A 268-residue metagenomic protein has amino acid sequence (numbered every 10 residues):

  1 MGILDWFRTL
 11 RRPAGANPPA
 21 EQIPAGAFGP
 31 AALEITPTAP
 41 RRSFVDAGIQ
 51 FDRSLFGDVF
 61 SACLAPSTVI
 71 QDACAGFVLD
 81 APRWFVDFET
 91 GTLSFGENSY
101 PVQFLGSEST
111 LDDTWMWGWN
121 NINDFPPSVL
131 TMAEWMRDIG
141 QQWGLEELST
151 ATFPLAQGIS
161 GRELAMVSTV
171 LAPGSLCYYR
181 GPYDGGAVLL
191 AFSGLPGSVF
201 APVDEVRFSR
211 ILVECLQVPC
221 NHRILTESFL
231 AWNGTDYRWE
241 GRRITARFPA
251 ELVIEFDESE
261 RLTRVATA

Functional and structural regions predicted by a protein language model:
G2-E134: N-terminal leader/presequence regions that precede the main folded/catalytic core
E21, E34, E89, E108 (+8 more regions): Glutamate identity and glutamate-enriched acidic tracts
T68-F77, A156-A172, R223-T235, T245-R247: Short, solvent-exposed secondary-structure boundary motifs
R83-E89, P182-D184, R238-R242, D257-E258: Short, ordered beta-strand-loop transition motifs
S94-Y100, I122, S193-L195, A246-L252 (+1 more regions): Secondary-structure transition/turn motif
S99, Q103-E108, L171-A187, P196-S198 (+2 more regions): Hydrophobic/basic alpha-helical segments enriched in Actinobacteria
W119-C220: Surface-exposed beta-loop interaction hotspot
P202-A268: Alpha-helical oligomerization segments
